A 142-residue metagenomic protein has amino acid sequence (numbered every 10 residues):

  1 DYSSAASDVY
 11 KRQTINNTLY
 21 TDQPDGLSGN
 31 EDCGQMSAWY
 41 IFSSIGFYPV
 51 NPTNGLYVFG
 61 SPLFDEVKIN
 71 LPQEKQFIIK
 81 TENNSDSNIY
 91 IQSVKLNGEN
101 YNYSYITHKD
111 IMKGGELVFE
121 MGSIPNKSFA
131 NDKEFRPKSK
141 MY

Functional and structural regions predicted by a protein language model:
D1-A6, Y10: Single conserved hydrophobic/aromatic residue that forms the stacking wall/gate of nucleotide- or nucleobase-binding
K11-I15: Short alpha-helical scaffolding segments that buttress acidic/His motifs in well-ordered protein cores
N16-N17, T21-D22, G34, A38 (+1 more regions): Long, His/Glu/Asp-enriched segments that create or flank divalent metal/ion-associated functional microenvironments
D22-S28: Short beta-alpha connecting loops at secondary-structure transitions that line or flank enzyme active sites
